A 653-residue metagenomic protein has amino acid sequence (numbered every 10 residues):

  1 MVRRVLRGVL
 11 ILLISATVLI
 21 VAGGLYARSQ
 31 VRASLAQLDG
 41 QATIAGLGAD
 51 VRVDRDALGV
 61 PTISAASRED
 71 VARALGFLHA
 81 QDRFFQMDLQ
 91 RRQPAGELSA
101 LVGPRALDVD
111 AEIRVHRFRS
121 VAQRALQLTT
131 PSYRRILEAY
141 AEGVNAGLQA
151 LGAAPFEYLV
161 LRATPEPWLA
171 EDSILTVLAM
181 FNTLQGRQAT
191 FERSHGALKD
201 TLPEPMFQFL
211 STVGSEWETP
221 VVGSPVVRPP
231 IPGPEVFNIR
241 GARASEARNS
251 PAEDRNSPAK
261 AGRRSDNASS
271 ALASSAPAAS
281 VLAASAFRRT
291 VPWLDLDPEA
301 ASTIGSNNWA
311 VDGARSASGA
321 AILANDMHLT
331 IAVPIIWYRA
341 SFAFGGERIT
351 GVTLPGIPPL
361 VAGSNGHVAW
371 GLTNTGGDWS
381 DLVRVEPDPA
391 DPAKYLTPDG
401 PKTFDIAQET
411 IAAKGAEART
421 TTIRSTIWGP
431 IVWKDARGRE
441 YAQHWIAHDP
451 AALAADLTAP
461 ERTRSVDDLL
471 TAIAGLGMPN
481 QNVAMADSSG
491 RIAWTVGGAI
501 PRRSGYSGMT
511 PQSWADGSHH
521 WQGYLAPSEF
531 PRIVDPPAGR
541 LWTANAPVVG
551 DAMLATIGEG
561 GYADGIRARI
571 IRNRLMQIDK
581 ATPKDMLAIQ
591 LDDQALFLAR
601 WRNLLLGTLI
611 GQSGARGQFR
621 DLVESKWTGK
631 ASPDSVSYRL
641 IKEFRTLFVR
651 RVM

Functional and structural regions predicted by a protein language model:
M1-V18: N-terminal Sec-pathway targeting helices
V21-E246, P251, K260, S269-A273 (+5 more regions): Substrate-recognition/specificity elements adjacent to catalytic centers across diverse enzyme folds
A49, L128-E157, N308, A314 (+6 more regions): Structured, non-membrane catalytic/scaffold regions adjacent to prosthetic-group chemistry
V71-L75, E112, S120-R134, H444 (+5 more regions): Second-shell loop/turn segments in exported
P94, F118, A122, Y133-G143 (+8 more regions): Stable alpha-helical elements in mature extracytoplasmic
D200, D449-A451, R464-L470, A555-M653: Ordered core of a single globular domain
A301-T303, F342-P359, G363-V368, L372-W521 (+1 more regions): Glycine- and hydrophobic-rich flexible loops that cap the catalytic core of alpha/beta enzyme folds
P355, M478-I578, A631, F644-V652: Hydrophobic alpha-helical segments
